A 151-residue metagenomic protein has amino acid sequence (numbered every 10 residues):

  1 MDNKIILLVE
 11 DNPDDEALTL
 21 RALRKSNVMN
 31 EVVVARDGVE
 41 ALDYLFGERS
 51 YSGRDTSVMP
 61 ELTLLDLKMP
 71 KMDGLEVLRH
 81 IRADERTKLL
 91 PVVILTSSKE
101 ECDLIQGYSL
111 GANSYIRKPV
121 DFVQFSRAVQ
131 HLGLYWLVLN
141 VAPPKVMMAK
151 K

Functional and structural regions predicted by a protein language model:
K4-D14, T19-R24, T63: Conserved acidic segment of CheY-like receiver
L18, R24, V33-L62: Acidic, metal-coordinating helix/loop segments flanking the phosphotransfer/catalytic sites of two-component signaling
E40, V120-G133, V141-V146: C-terminal output helix
L67-M69: Receiver (REC) domain active-site loop signature in two-component systems and cognate sites in sensor histidine kinases
K71-M72, I81: Hydrophobic residue at a beta-alpha junction that N-caps the helix immediately following a catalytic beta-strand/loop
N113: Short, glycine/charged-rich "phosphate-handling" switch motifs in NTP-dependent and phosphotransfer domains
